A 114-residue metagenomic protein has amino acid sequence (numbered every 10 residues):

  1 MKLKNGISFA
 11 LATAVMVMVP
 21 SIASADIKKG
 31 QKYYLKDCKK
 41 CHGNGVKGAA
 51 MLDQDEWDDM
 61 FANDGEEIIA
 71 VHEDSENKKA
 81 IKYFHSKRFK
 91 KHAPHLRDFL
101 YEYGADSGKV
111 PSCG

Functional and structural regions predicted by a protein language model:
M1-A10: Bacterial N-terminal signal peptides that target proteins for export
A10-M18: Bacterial N-terminal signal peptides
V17-Y33, A49: Electrostatic cytochrome c docking/interface patches
K29, Y33, L52, E56-D59 (+2 more regions): Extracytoplasmic/secreted proteins, especially bacterial periplasmic and envelope-associated proteins
Y34-G45, L96: The canonical Cys-X-X-Cys-His
K40, N44-N63: His/Cys-centered metal/cofactor-coordination and adjacent catalytic loops
G65-H92: Short Fe-S-cluster ligation motifs
Y83-C113: C-terminal capping alpha-helices of c-type cytochrome domains
